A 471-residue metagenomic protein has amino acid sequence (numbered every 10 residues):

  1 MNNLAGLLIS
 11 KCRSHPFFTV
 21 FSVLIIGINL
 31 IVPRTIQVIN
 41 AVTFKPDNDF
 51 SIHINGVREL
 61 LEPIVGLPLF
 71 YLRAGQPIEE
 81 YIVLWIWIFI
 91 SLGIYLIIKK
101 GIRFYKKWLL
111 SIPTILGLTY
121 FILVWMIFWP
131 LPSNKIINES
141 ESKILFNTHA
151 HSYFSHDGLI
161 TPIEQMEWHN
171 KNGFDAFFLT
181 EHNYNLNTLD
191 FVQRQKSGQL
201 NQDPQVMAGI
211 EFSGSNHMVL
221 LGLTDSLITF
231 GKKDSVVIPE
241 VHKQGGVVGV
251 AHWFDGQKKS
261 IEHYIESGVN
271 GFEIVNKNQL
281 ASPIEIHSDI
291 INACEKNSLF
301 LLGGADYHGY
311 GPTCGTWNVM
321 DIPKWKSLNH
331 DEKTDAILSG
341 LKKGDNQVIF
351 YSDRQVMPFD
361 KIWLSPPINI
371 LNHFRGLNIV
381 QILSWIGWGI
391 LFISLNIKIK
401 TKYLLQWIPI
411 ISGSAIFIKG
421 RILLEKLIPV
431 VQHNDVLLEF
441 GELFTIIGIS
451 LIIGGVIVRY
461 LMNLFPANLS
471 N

Functional and structural regions predicted by a protein language model:
N2-I144, S152, G158, E164-E167 (+2 more regions): Charged catalytic cores and adjacent phosphate/nucleic-acid-binding surfaces used for phosphate/nucleic-acid chemistry
F146-N147, A176-L179, Q205-G209, V247-V250 (+2 more regions): Structural recognition of the beta-strand scaffold that forms the well-ordered cores of secreted hydrolase catalytic
H149-H151, H182, H252, H308: Histidine-centered divalent metal-coordination motifs
I160, E164, Q193, L220 (+4 more regions): Acidic, metal/ion-coordinating pockets
M166-N185, G245-V247: Divalent metal-dependent hydrolysis catalytic cores, especially in the metallo-beta-lactamase
L186-S197, S260-H263: Metal-dependent catalytic neighborhoods of phosphoester/phosphodiester hydrolases
K196-P204: Short helix-capping segments at alpha-helix termini
S235-G249, S288-E295: Surface-exposed amphipathic alpha-helices with a cationic face
